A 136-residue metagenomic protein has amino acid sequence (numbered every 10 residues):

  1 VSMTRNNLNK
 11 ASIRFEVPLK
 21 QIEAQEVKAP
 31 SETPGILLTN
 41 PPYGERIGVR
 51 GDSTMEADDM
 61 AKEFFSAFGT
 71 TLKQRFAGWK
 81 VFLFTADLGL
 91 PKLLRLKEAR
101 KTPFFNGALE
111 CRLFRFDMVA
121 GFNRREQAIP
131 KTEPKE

Functional and structural regions predicted by a protein language model:
V1-E136: Class I S-adenosyl-L-methionine-dependent methyltransferase catalytic core
